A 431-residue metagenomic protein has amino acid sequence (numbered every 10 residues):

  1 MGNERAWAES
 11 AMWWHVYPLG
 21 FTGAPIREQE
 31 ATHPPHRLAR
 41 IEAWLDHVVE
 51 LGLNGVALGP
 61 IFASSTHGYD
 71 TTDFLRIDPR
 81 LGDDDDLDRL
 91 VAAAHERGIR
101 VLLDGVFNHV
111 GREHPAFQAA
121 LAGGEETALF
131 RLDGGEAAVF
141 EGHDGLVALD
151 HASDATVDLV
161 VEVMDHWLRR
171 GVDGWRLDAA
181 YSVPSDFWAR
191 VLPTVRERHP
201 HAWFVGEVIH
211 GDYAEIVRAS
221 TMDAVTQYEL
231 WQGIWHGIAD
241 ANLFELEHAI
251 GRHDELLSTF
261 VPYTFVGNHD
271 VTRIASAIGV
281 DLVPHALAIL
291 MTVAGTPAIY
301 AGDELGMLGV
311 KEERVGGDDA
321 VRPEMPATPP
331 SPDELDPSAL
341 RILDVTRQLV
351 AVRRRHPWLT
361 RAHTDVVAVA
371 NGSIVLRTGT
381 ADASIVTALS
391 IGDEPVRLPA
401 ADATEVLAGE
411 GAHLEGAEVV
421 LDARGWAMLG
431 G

Functional and structural regions predicted by a protein language model:
G2-W13, Y17-G55, I61-R170, W188-V191 (+2 more regions): Substrate-binding/active-site clefts of carbohydrate-active enzymes
A6-S10, A24, E28-Q29, H33 (+3 more regions): Loop/helix patches that line or flank the sugar-binding groove of alpha-linked glycan CAZymes
M12-W14, V56-L58, V101-L103, W175 (+4 more regions): Hydrophobic faces of well-ordered beta-strands that scaffold small-molecule active sites in alpha/beta enzyme cores
L19, I61, V106-N108, A180-S182 (+3 more regions): Active-site beta-loop-alpha junctions enriched in small/polar residues
L53, V172-G174, M222-D223, G295-T296: A structural motif
V91-H95, E162, R176-P262, L308-I342: Active-site-proximal helices and loops of the catalytic beta/alpha 8
I385, E394-G411: Beta-strand-rich binding/interaction modules
E415-G431: C-terminal beta-strand-rich structural cap/linker in extracellular carbohydrate-active enzymes
